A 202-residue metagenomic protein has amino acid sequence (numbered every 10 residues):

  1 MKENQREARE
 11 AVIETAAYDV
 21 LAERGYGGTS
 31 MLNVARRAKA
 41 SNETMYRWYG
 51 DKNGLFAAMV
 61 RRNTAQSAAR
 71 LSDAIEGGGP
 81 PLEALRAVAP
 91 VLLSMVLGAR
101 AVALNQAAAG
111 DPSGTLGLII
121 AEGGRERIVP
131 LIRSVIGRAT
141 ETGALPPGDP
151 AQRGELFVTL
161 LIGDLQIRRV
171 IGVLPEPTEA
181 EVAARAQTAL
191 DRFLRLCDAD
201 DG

Functional and structural regions predicted by a protein language model:
M1-A8, G148, D201-G202: N-terminal intrinsically disordered/low-complexity leader segments
V12, A16, V20-G54, A58: Helix-turn-helix
Y49, A107-G114, G124-R127: Short helix-capping/turn signature of helix-turn-helix
R61-Q66: Short, basic, alpha-helical segments at the C-terminal edge of helix-turn-helix-like DNA-binding modules
A68, S94-M95, A103, L116-T142 (+2 more regions): Amphipathic alpha-helical packing segments from all-alpha helical-bundle domains
L71-V102, P150-F157, A183: Hydrophobic alpha-helical connector segments
V96-I119, Q166-V173: Amphipathic alpha-helical segments used for helix-helix packing
T140-A189, G202: Hydrophobic/aromatic-rich alpha-helical bundle segments in the mid-to-C-terminal region
